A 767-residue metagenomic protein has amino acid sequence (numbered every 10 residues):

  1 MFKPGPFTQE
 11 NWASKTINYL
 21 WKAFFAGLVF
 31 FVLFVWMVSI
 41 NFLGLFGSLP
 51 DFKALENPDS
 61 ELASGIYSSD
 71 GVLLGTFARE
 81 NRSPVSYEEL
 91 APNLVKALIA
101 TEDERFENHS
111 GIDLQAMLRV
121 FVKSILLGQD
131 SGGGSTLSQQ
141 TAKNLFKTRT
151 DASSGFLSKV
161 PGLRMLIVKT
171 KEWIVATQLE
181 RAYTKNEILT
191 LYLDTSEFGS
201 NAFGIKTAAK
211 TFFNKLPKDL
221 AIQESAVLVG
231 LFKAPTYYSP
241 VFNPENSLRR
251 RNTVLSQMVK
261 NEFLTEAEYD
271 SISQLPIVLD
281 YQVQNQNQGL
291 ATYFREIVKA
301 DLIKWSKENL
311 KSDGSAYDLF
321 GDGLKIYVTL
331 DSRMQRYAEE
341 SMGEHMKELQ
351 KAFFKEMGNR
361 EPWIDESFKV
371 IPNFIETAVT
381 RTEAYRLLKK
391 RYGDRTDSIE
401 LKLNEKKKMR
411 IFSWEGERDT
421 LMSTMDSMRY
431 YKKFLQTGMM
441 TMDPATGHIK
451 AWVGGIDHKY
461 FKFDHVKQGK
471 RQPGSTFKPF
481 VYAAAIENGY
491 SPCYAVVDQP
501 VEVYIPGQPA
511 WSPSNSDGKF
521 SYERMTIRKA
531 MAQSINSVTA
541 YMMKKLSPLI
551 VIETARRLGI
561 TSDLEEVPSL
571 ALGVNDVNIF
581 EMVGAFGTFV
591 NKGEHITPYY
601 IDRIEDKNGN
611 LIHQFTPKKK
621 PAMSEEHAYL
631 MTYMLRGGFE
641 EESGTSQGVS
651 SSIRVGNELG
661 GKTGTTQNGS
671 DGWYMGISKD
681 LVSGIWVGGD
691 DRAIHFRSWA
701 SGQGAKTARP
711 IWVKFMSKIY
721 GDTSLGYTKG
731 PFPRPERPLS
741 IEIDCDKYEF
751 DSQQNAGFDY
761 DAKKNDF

Functional and structural regions predicted by a protein language model:
M1-I66, R105, I125, L349: N-terminal type II signal-anchor transmembrane helix that functions as the membrane-insertion/stop-transfer segment
L33, G71, L98, T141 (+14 more regions): Residue-level preference for non-acidic, small/hydrophobic
V38, E102-D113, L126-S131, L179-K185 (+14 more regions): Bacterial peptidoglycan biogenesis and beta-lactam-recognition machinery
S60-A63, Y67-S271, Q286-G289, Y293 (+9 more regions): Peptidoglycan glycan-strand catalytic modules in the bacterial/periplasmic cell-wall system
L126-S153, K218, Q282-Y293, Y490-V551 (+3 more regions): Conserved catalytic neighborhood of penicillin-recognizing serine enzymes
E172, A176, E180, F232-R250 (+11 more regions): Active-site loop and adjoining helix of the penicillin-binding protein/serine DD-peptidase-beta-lactamase fold
T265-D394, N515, K519: Non-catalytic structural connector segments
V328, S332-E348, A378-D443, H448 (+4 more regions): A penicillin-recognizing enzyme superfamily signal
